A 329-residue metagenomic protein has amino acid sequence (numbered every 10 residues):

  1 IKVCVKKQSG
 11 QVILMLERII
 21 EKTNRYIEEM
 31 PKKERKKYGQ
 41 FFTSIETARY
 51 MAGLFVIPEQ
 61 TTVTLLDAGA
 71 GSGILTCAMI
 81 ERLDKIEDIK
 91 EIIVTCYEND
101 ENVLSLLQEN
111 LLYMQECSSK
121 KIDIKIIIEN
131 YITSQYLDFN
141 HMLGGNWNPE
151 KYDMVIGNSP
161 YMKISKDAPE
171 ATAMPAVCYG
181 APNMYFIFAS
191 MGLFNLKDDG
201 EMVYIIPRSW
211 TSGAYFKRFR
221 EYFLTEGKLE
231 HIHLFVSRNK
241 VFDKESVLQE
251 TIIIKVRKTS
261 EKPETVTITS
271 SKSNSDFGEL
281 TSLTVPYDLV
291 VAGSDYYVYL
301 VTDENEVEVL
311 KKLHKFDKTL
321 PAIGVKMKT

Functional and structural regions predicted by a protein language model:
V5, I13-P58: S-adenosyl-L-methionine
K36-K37, F41-Y50, A70-C77, I89-E91 (+3 more regions): Signature of N6-adenine DNA methyltransferases within the class I
T62-G71: Conserved class I S-adenosyl-L-methionine
L66, T95, I127: Conserved Rossmann-like nucleotide-binding pocket used by diverse enzymes that bind dinucleotide cofactors
R82-I93: Conserved S-adenosyl-L-methionine
L107-K121: Short, conserved SAM-binding/catalytic segment of Class I S-adenosyl-L-methionine-dependent methyltransferases
K120-Y131: Conserved SAM-binding strand-loop segment of SAM-dependent methyltransferases
